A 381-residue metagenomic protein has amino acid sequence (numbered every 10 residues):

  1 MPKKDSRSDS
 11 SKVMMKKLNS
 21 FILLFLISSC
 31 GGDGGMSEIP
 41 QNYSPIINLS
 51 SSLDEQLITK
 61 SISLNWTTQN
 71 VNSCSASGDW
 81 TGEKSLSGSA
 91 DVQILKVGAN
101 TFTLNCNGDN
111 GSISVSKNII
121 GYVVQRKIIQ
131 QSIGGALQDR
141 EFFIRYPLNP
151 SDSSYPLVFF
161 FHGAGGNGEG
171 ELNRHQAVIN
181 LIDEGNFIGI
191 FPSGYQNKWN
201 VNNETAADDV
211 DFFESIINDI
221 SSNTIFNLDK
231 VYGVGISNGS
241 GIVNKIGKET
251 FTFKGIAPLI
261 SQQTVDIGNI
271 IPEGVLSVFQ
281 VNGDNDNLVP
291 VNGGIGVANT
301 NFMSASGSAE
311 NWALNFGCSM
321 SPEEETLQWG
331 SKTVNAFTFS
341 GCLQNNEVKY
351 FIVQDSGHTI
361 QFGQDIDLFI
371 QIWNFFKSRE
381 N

Functional and structural regions predicted by a protein language model:
S28-S29: C-terminal motif of bacterial Sec signal peptides marking the signal peptidase cleavage site
G35-P40, G88, N118-L157, T205 (+5 more regions): A domain-start/cap signature at the N-terminus of enzymes
N42-S51: Proline-enriched interdomain boundary motifs that mark the N-terminal boundary and often initiate the first structured
K84-T101: Solvent-exposed segments in extracellular or luminal domains encompassing
I133-Y146, D152-Y232, G241-K245, F362-I366: Serine-hydrolase catalytic machinery in alpha/beta-hydrolase-like enzymes
F159-G163, I260, N282-G283, Q354: The conserved beta1-alpha1 loop
S277-V281, M303, A313-N381: C-terminal catalytic histidine-bearing segment of alpha/beta-hydrolase fold enzymes
